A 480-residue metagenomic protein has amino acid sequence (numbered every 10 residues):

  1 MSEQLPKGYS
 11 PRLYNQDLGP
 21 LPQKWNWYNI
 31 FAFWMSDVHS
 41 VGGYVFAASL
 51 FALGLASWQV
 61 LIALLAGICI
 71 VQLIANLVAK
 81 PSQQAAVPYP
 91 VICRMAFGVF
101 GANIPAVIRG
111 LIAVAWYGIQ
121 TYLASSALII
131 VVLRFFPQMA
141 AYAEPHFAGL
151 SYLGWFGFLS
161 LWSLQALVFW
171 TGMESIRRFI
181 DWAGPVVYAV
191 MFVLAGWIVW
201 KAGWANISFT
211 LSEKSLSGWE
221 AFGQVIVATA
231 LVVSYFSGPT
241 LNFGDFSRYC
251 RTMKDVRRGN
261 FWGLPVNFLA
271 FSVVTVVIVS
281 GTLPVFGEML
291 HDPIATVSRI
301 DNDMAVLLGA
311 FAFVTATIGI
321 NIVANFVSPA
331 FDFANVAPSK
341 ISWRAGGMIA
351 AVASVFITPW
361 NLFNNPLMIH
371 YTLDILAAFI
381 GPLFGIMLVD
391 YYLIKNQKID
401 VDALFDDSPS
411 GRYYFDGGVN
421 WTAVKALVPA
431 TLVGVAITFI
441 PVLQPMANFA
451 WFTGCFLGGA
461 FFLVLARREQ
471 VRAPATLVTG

Functional and structural regions predicted by a protein language model:
M1-S57, Q72, M191-K201, L216-T229 (+2 more regions): Membrane-interface "cap" regions at the ends of multi-pass membrane proteins
D17, L21, L383-V464, R468 (+1 more regions): C-terminal membrane-solvent junction of multi-pass transporters and transport-like membrane proteins
W27-Y44, G157-L164, A195-A202, E213-V276 (+2 more regions): Hydrophobic, membrane-embedded alpha-helices of multi-pass small-molecule transporters
G42, A66-I74, I108-Q120, P185-W200 (+3 more regions): Selective recognition of specific alpha-helical transmembrane segments in multi-pass small-molecule
A63-F97, R109-I112, W116-Y122, I278-T282 (+2 more regions): Juxtamembrane transmembrane-helix boundary signature
I108, I119, S125, F156-I198 (+5 more regions): Membrane-interface loop-to-helix entry segments
T121, S125-R134, V186-E213, Y235-F236 (+3 more regions): Hydrophobic alpha-helical segments and their helix-loop junctions in multi-pass secondary transporters
L133-W170, P185-L194, V225-F243, V266 (+2 more regions): Transmembrane alpha-helical segments of multi-pass small-molecule transport proteins
